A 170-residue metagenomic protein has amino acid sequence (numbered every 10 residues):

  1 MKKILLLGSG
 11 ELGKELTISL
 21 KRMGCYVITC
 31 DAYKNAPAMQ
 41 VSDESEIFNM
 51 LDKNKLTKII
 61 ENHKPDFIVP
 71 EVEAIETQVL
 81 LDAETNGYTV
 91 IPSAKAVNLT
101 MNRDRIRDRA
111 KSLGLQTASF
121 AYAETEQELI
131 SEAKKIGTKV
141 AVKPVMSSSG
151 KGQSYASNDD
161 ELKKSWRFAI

Functional and structural regions predicted by a protein language model:
M1-A96, T100-M101, Q127: ATP-binding N-terminal substructure of ATP-dependent carboxylate-amine bond-forming enzymes
L6, L99-I170: Active-site nucleotide/adenylate-binding loops and adjacent lid/helix of ATP-dependent enzymes
